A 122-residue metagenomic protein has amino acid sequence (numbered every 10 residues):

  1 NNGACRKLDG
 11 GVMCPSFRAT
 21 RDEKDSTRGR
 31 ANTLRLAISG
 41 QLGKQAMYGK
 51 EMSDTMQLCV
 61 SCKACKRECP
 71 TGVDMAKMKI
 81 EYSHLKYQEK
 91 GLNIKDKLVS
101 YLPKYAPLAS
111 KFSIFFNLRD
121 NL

Functional and structural regions predicted by a protein language model:
N1-T33, A64-H84: Iron-sulfur cluster-binding cysteine motifs and their immediate structural context in ferredoxin-like electron-transfer
G3, I38-Q41, K86: Conserved NTP-handling cores and scaffolds of large molecular machines
R21, D25-M52: Generic long, charged, amphipathic alpha-helical segments
G43-L122: Iron-sulfur-cluster electron-transfer modules
